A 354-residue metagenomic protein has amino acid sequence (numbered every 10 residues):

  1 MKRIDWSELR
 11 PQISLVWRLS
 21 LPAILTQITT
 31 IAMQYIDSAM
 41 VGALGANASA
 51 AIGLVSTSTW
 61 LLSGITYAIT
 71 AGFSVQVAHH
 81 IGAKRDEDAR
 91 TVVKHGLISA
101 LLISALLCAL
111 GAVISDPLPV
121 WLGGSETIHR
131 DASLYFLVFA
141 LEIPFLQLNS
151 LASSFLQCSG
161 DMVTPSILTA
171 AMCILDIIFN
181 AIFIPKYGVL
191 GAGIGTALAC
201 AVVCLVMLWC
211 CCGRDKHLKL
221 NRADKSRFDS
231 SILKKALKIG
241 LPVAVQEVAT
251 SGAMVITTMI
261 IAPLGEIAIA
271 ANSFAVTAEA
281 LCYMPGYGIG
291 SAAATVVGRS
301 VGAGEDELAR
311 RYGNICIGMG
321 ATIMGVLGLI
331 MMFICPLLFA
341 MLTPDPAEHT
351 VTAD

Functional and structural regions predicted by a protein language model:
M1-A23, V77-E142, L175-I178, K186-L241 (+1 more regions): Short alpha-helical transmembrane segments in multi-pass integral membrane proteins
E8-A39, A43-L44, T57-G72, Q76 (+5 more regions): N-terminal transmembrane alpha-helices
R18-D37, V138, N149, A199-V203 (+1 more regions): Transmembrane helical elements of multi-pass membrane transporters/channels
A32-A50, P119-E126, I182-Y187, V248-T277 (+3 more regions): Helix-terminus/linker motif at the lipid-water interface of multi-pass membrane proteins
Y35-A39, A109, P117, L151-F155 (+4 more regions): Alpha-helical transmembrane segments of multipass membrane proteins
A48-S49, S56, D131-F139, V189 (+3 more regions): Juxtamembrane helix-start elements in MFS-like secondary transporters
S49-A109, L146-P165, T258, A271-C335: Small-residue-rich hydrophobic transmembrane alpha-helices
T164-L168, I194-G195: Hydrophobic alpha-helical membrane segments of integral membrane proteins
